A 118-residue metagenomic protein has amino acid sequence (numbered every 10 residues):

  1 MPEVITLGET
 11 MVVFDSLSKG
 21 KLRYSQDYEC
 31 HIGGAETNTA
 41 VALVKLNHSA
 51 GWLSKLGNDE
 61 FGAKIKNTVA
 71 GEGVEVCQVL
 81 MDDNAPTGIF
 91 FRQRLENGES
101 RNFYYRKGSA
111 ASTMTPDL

Functional and structural regions predicted by a protein language model:
M1-V74, N97-G98, M114: Glycine-rich phosphate/adenosyl-contacting loop at the front of the ribokinase-like
G8, S54, Q78, Q93 (+1 more regions): Pocket-edge structural micro-motifs
G20-K21, A63, D82, R92 (+2 more regions): A generic "cationic amphipathic patch" detector
G57, C77-A85: Beta-strand->loop->alpha-helix junctions that form or flank phosphate-binding loops in nucleotide-handling enzymes
V74-V79, A110-S112: Glycine-rich, positively charged N-terminal anion/phosphate-binding segment
T87-F90: Short alpha-helix plus adjacent loop in nuclease-associated cores
Q93-L118: Conserved phosphate-binding/catalytic loop of the ribokinase/pfkB sugar-kinase fold
